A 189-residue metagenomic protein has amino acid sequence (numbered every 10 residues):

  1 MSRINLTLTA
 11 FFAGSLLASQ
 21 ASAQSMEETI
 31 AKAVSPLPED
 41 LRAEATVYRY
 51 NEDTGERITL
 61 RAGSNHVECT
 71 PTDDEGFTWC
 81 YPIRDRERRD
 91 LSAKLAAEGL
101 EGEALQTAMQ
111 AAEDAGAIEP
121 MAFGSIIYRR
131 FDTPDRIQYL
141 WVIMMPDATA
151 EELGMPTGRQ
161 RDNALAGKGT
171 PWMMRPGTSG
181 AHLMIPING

Functional and structural regions predicted by a protein language model:
M1-T9: Bacterial N-terminal signal peptides that target proteins for export
T9-L16: Bacterial N-terminal signal peptides
A18-Q20: N-terminal signal peptide c-region/cleavage motif recognized by signal peptidases
Q24-G189: Primary mode marks residue(s) on the alpha4-beta5-alpha5 output face of response regulator receiver
